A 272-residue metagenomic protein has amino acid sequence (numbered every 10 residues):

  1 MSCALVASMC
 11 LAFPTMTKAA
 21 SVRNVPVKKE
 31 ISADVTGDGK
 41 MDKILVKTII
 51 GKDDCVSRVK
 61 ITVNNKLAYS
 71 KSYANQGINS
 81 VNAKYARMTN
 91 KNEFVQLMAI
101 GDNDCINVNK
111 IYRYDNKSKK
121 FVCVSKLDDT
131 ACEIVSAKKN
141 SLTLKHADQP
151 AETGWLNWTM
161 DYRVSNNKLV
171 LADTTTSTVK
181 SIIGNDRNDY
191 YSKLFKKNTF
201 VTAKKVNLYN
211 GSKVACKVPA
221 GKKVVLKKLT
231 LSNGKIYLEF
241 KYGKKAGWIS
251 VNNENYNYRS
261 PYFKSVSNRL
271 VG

Functional and structural regions predicted by a protein language model:
M1-V6: Sec-dependent N-terminal signal peptides
M9-R23: Sec-dependent signal peptide cleavage junction
A20-V22, N65-I78, V124-D129, V214: Blade-edge motifs of beta-propeller repeat domains
I31-V35, A86-R87: Calcium-binding motifs, dominated by EF-hand helix-loop-helix domains
D38: Acidic carboxylate motifs that coordinate Ca2+ or other divalent cations, activating on Asp/Glu
D42-V46: Structural core positions within WD40/WD-like beta-propeller blades
S80-Y114, S118-K196: Short aromatic loop motif centered on NTY/YTY
G184-Y237, K241, A246, N252-G272: Beta-loop motif signature
